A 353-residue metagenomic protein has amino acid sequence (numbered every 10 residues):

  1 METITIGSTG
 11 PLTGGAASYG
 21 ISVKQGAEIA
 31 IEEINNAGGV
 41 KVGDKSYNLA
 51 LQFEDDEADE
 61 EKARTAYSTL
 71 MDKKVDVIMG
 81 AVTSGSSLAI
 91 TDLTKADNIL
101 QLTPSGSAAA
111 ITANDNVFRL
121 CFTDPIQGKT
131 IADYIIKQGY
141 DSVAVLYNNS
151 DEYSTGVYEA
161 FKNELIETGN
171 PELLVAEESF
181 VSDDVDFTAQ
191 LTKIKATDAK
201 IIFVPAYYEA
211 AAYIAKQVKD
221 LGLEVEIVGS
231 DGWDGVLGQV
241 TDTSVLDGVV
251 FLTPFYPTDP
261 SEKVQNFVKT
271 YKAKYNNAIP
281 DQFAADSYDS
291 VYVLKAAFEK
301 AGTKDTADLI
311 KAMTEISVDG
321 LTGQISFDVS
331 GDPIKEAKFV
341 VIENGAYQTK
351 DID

Functional and structural regions predicted by a protein language model:
I4, Q25-L51, I166-E172: Signal peptide-proximal N-terminal region of secreted/periplasmic/extracellular or secretory-lumen proteins
G7-E28, E54-E60, T83-G85, L146-T155 (+2 more regions): Extracytoplasmic "Venus flytrap"
Y19-S22, V40-I111, L120, F180-D184 (+2 more regions): Beta-alpha junction/loop-to-helix N-cap segments that form part of ligand/metal-binding clefts
L70-V82, L102-P104, A144-Y147, D198-Y208 (+3 more regions): Periplasmic-binding protein-like
V117-E178, I201, L294: An alpha-beta-alpha
V157-L252: Extracellular/periplasmic bilobed ligand-binding domains
A215-Y288, V341-D353: Extracellular/periplasmic periplasmic-binding protein-like sensory domains
A273-A284, K295-A346: Segments of small-molecule ligand-sensing domains
